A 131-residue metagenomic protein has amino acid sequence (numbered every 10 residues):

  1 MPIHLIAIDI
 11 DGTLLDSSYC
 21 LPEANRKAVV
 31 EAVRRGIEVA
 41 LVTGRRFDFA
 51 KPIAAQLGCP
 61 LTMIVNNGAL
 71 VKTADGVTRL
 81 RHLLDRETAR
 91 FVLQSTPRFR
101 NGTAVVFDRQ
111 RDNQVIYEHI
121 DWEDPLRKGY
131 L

Functional and structural regions predicted by a protein language model:
H4, S18-R35: Basic, amphipathic juxtamembrane/active-site segments that coordinate anionic phosphate or diphosphate groups
H4-S18, V92: Asp-based phosphoryl-transfer active-site loop
S17-S18, A50-P52, A74-D75, V115: Short glycine-/acidic-enriched loop or helix-start segments at secondary-structure transitions that form or flank
V29-P52, N67, V105-F107: Substrate-recognition element of Asp-dependent hydrolases with the DxDx(T/V) motif
A69-L131: HAD-like small-molecule phosphatases
